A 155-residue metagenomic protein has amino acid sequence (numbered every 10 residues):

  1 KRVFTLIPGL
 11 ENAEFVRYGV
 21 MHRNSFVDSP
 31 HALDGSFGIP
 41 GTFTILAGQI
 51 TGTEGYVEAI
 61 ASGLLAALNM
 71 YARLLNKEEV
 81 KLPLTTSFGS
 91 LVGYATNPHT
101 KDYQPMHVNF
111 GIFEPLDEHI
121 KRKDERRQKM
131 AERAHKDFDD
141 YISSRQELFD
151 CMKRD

Functional and structural regions predicted by a protein language model:
K1-T53, I60-A61, V80-P98, Y103-N109 (+1 more regions): A glycine-rich dinucleotide-binding beta-alpha-beta segment and adjacent secondary-structure elements that constitute
E11, R73-K77, Q146: Short helix-capping/linker segments at secondary-structure and domain boundaries
T53-Y56, E125: A generic structural signal for short coil/turn motifs at secondary-structure boundaries
A59-L82: Internal hydrophobic alpha-helix adjacent to the cofactor/substrate pocket in enzyme cavities
M106-D155: C-terminal auxiliary extensions adjacent to catalytic cores
